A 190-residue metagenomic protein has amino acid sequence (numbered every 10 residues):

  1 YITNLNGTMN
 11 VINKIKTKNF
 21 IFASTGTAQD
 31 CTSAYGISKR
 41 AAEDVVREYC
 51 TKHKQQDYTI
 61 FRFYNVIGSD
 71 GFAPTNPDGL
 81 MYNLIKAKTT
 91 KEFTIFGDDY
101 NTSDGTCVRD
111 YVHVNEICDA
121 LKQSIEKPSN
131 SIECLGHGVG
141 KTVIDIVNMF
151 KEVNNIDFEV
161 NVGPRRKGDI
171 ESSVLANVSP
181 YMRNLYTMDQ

Functional and structural regions predicted by a protein language model:
Y1, L5, T32-R40, P74-Y82 (+1 more regions): Short-chain dehydrogenase/reductase
I2, N6-G36, K52-T59: Conserved Rossmann-fold NAD(P)-dependent oxidoreductase catalytic core, especially the SDR/UDP-sugar
G7, V11-I15, V46, A120 (+1 more regions): Hydrophobic positions on the long internal alpha-helix of Rossmann-like NAD(P)-dependent oxidoreductase domains
G7-N10, N19, A41-A42, H113-E116: Conserved cofactor-binding/catalytic machinery of classical short-chain dehydrogenase/reductase
F20-S24, T59-N65, D110, C134-G136: Structural signature of the Rossmann-like NAD(P)-dependent dehydrogenase/reductase core
A28-A34, F61-G79, T102-S103: Flexible, glycine-rich beta-alpha linker
T32-Y64, N83-T89: Active-site Tyr-X1-5-Lys
K86-Q190: C-terminal substrate-binding subdomain of Rossmann-fold SDR/epimerase-dehydratase oxidoreductases
